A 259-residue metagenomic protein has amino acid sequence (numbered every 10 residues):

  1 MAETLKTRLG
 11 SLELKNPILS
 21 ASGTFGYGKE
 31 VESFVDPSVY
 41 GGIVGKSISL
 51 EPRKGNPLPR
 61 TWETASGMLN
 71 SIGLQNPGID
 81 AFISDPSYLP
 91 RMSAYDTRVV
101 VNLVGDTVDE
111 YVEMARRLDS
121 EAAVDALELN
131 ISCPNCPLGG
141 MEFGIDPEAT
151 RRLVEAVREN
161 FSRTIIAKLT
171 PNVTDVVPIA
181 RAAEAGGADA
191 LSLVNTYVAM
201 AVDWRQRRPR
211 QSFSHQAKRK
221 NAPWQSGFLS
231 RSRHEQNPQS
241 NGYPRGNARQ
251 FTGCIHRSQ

Functional and structural regions predicted by a protein language model:
M1-V99, V104-D109: N-terminal capping/small domains of soluble enzymes
K6, K15, K29, K46 (+5 more regions): Context-gated lysine
A94, D106-R257: Alpha/beta enzyme core
